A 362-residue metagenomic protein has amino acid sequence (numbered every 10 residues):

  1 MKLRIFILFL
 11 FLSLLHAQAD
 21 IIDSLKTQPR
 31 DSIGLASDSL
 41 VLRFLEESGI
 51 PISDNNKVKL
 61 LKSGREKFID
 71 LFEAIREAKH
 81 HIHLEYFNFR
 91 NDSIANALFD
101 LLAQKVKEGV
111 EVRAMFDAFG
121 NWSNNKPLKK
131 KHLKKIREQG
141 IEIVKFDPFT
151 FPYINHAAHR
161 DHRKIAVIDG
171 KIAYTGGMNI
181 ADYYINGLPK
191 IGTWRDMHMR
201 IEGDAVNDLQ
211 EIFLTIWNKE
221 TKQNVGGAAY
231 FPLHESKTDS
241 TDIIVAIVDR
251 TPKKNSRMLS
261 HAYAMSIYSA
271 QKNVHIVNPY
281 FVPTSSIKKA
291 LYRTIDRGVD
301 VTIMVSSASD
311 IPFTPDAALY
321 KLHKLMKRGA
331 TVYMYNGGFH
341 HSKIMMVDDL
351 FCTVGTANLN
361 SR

Functional and structural regions predicted by a protein language model:
R4-S13: Sec-dependent N-terminal signal peptides
L15-R362: Charged, low-complexity intrinsically disordered terminal segments
